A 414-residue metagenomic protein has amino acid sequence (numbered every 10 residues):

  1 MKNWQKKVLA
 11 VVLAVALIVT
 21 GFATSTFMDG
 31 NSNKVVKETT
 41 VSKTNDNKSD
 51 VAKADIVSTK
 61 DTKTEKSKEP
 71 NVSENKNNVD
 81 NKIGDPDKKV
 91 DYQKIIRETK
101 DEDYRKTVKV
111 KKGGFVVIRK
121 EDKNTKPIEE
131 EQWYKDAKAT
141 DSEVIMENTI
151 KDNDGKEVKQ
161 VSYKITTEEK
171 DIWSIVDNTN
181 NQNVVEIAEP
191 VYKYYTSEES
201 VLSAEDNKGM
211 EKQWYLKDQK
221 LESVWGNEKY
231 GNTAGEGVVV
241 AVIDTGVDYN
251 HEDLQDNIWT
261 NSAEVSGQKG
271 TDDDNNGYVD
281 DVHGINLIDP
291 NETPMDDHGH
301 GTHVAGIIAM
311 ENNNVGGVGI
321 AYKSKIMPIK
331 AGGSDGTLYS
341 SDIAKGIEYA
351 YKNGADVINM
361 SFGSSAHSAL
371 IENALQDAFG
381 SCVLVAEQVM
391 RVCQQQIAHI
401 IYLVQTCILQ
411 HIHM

Functional and structural regions predicted by a protein language model:
K7-S25: Sec-dependent N-terminal signal peptides of Gram-positive bacterial secreted proteins and lipoproteins
V19-K43, A54: Sec-dependent signal peptide cleavage junction
N75-R97, K151-K156, Q160, N180-V239 (+2 more regions): Protease zymogen maturation seam
D122-K123, E169, Y192-T196, T245-Y249 (+4 more regions): Solvent-exposed loop/turn segments at secondary-structure junctions within structured extracellular/periplasmic domains
E129-A137, S174-N181: Short amphipathic alpha-helices in soluble, non-transmembrane regions that often serve as interface/regulatory elements
E143-K170: Aromatic/histidine-rich interaction motifs
S223-S340, D356, H367, F379 (+1 more regions): Subtilisin-like serine protease catalytic core
G317-V318, G336-I343, N359-M414: Substrate-binding/specificity loop regions of serine endopeptidase catalytic domains, predominantly subtilases
